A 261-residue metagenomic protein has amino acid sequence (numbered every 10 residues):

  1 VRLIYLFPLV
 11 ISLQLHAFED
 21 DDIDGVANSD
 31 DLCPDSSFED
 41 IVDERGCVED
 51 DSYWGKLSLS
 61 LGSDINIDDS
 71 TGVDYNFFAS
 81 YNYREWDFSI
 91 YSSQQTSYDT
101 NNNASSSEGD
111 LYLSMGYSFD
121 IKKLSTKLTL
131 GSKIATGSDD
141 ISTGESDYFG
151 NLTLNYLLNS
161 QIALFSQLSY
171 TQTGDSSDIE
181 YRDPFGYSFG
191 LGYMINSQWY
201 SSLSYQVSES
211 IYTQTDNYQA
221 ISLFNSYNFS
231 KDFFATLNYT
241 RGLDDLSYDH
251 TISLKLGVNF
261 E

Functional and structural regions predicted by a protein language model:
H16-K56: Extracellular calcium-associated, cysteine-rich motifs in secreted modular proteins
V42-E85, Y91: Outer-membrane beta-barrel initiation region
L57, T71-Y75, S105-L111, G144-Y148 (+3 more regions): Residues that define the transmembrane beta-barrel architecture of outer-membrane proteins
L61-D69, Y83-E85, S92-Y98, F119 (+5 more regions): Transmembrane beta-strands of outer-membrane beta-barrel pores
F77-A79, L113-M115, L128, G150-L152 (+4 more regions): Membrane-embedded beta-strands of outer-membrane beta-barrel proteins, especially the hydrophobic/small aromatic
R84-I90, I121-L128, S160-S166, M194-L203 (+2 more regions): Repeated loop/turn-to-beta-strand initiation elements of outer-membrane beta-barrel proteins
T143-S210, A220: Detector for outer-membrane/organellar transmembrane beta-barrel domains, recognizing the amphipathic beta-strand
Y193, L223-N228, Y248-E261: Outer-membrane beta-barrel "beta-signal"
